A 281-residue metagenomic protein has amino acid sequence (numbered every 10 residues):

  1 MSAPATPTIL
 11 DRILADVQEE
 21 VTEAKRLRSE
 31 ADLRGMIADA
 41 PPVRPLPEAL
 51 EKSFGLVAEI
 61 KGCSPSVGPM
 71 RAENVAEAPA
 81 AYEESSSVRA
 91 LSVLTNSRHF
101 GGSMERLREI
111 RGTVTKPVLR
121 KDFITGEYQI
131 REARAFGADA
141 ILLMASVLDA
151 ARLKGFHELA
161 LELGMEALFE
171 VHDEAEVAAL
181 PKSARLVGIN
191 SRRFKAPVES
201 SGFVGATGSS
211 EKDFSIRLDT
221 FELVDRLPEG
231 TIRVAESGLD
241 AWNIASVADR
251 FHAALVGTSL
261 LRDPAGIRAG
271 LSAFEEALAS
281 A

Functional and structural regions predicted by a protein language model:
S2-E73: An N-cap/entry alpha-helix motif that binds or orients negatively charged groups
D16, K61-P65, N96, F123 (+5 more regions): Active-site beta-loop-alpha junctions enriched in small/polar residues
G55, S66-L168, E174-A179, G188 (+1 more regions): N-terminal active-site wall of soluble small-molecule enzyme domains
G68-P69, M104, I130-R131, L153-G155 (+3 more regions): Short, well-ordered secondary-structure micro-motifs
R89, E132-R152, I189-S200, V204-S210 (+1 more regions): Glycine-rich phosphate-binding active-site loops on the catalytic face of alpha/beta enzymes
T125-G137, D173-S183, L223-D225, E229-V256 (+1 more regions): Catalytic cores of alpha/beta
R185-A241: Glycine/small-residue-rich hydrophobic helix-like segments
A279-A281: Extended, intrinsically disordered, low-complexity segments
